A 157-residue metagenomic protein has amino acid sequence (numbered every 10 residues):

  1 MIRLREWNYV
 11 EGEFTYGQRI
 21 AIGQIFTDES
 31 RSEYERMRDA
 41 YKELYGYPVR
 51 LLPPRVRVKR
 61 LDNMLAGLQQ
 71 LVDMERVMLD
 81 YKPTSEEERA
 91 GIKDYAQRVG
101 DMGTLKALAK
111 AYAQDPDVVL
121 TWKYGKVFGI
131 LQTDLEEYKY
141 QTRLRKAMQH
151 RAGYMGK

Functional and structural regions predicted by a protein language model:
M1-K157: An amphipathic, hydrophobic-aromatic interaction surface with interspersed Lys/Arg that forms lipid/phosphate-bearing
